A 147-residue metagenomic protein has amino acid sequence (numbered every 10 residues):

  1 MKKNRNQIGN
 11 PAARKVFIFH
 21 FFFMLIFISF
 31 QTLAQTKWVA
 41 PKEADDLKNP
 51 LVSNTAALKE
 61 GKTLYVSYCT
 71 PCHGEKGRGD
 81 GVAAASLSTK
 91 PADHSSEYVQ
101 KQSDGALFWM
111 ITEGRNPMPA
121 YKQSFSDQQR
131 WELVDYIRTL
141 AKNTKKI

Functional and structural regions predicted by a protein language model:
M1-R14: N-terminal secretory signal peptides that target proteins for export/translocation
T36-L64, I147: Electrostatic cytochrome c docking/interface patches
P50-L51, K76, D93, P117-A120: Conserved beta-strand positions that form and line the central face of beta-propeller blades
T55-R78, A84, L107, T112-E113: Sequence/structural segment immediately N-terminal to covalent heme-attachment motifs in c-type and related
K90-G105, Y121-R130: Electron-transfer interface patches adjacent to heme c in soluble/periplasmic c-type cytochromes and di-/multiheme
W109-T112, K122-I147: C-terminal capping alpha-helices of c-type cytochrome domains
